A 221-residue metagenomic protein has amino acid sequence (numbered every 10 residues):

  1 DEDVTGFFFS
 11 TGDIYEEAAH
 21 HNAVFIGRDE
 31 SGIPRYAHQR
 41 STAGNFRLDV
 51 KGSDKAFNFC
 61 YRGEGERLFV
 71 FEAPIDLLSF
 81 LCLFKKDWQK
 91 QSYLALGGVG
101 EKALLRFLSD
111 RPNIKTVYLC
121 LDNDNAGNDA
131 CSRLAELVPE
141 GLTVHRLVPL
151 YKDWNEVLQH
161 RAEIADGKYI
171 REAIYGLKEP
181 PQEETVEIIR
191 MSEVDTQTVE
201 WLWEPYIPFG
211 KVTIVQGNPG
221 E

Functional and structural regions predicted by a protein language model:
D1-A23, S31, K178: TOPRIM metal-binding catalytic domain and adjacent DNA-binding surface shared by DnaG-type primases
E2, G6-S10, E16, E156 (+3 more regions): Generic structural "secondary-structure junction" signal
Y15-D110: Phosphate-handling DNA/RNA-contact segment within nucleic-acid enzymes
A19-H21, V148, F209: Exposed loop/turn and edge beta-strand positions of beta-sandwich/beta-sheet ligand-binding modules
E66, C82-P180: TOPRIM fold recognition
V70-F71, Y118-C120, I214: Structural motif
P74, L78, D122-D124, Y206: Anionic group-transfer/hydrolysis microenvironments
K178-E221: The Walker A/P-loop phosphate-binding site
